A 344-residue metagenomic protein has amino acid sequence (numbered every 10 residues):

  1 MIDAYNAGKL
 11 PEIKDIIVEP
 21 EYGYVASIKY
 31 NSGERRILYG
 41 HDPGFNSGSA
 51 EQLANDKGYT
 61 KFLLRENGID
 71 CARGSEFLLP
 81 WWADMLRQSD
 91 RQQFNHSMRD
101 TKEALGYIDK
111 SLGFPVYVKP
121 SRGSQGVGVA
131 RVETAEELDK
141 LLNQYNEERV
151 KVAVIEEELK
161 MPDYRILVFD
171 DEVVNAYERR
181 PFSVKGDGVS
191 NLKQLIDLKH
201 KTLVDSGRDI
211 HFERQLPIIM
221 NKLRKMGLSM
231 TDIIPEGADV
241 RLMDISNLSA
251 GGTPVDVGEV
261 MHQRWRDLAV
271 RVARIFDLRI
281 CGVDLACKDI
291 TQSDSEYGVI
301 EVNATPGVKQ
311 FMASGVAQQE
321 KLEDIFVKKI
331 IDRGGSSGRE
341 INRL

Functional and structural regions predicted by a protein language model:
M1-E66, W82-L86: ATP-binding N-terminal substructure of ATP-dependent carboxylate-amine bond-forming enzymes
N6-L10, E66, S111, K225 (+2 more regions): Residues at alpha-helix termini
E19-E21, F77, R122, L285-A286: Residue-level "edge-of-site" marker
A26-I37, R165-N175, T291-Q310: A short beta-strand motif that forms the metal-chelation/ATP-contact edge of phosphoryl-transfer active sites
Y39-G40, A50-F212, Q263-R266: Active-site nucleotide/adenylate-binding loops and adjacent lid/helix of ATP-dependent enzymes
N46-G48, R91-Q92, V255-V257: Short, contiguous strand/loop micro-motifs
Q144, E148-R149, I196-T291: A long amphipathic alpha-helix within ATP-dependent nucleotide-binding catalytic cores
A250-R264, R274-I280, C287-L344: C-terminal active-site "lid" helix and adjoining low-complexity regulatory extension at the edge of ATP-using catalytic
